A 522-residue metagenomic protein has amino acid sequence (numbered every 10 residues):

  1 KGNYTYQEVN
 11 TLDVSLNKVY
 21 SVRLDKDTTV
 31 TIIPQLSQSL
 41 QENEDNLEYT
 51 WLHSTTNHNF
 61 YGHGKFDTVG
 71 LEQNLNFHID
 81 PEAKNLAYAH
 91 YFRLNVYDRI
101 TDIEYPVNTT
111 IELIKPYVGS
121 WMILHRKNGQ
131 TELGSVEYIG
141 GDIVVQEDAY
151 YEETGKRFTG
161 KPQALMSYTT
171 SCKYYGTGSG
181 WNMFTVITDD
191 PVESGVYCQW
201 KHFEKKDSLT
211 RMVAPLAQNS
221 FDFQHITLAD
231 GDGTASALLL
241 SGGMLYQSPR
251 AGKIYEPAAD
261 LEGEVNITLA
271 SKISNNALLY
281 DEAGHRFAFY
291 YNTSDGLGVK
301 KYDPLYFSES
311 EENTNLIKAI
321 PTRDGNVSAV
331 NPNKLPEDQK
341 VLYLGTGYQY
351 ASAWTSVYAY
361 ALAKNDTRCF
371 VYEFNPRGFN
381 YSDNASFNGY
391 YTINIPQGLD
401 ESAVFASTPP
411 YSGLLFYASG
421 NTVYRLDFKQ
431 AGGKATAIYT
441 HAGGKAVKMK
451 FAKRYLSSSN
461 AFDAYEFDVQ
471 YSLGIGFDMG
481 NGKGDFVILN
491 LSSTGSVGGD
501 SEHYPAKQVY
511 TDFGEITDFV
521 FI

Functional and structural regions predicted by a protein language model:
K1-E152, A464-E466, Q470, D478-F486 (+1 more regions): Acidic/polar, low-complexity intrinsically disordered N-terminal segments immediately downstream of a Sec signal
L52, G134-V136, Y246, F370-Y372 (+2 more regions): Conserved hydrophobic/aromatic positions in well-ordered beta-strands
K115, K127, T159, G178 (+8 more regions): Residue-level signal for WD-repeat beta-propeller blades
R126-T131, D190-S194, L245, G284-H285 (+3 more regions): Short glycine/acidic-enriched loop and turn motifs that connect beta-strands
L133, L165, L344, S402-T408 (+3 more regions): Hydrophobic core register within WD40 beta-propeller blades
A149, E153-G160, L165, T169-A403 (+3 more regions): Preference for solvent-exposed, low-hydrophobicity sequence contexts
S352, A363-G484: Intrinsically disordered, low-complexity segments enriched in Gly and acidic/Ser/Thr residues that form flexible
